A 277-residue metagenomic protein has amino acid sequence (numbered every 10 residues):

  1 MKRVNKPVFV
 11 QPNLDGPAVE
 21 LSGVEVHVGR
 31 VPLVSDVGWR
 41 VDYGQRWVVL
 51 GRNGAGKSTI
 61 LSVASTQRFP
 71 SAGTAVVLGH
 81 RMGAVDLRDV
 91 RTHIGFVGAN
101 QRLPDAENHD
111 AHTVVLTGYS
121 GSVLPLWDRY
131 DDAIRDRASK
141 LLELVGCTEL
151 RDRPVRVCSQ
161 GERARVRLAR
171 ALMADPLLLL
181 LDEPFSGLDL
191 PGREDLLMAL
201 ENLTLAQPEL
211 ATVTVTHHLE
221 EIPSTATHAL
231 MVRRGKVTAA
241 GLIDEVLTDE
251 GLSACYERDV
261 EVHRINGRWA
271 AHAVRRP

Functional and structural regions predicted by a protein language model:
V19, V34-D36: Conserved structural motif at the start of ABC-family nucleotide-binding domains
S65: Helix-to-loop junction immediately C-terminal to a conserved catalytic motif
G73-G83, V90: Conserved ABC transporter NBD signature motif
L116, D131-L150: Conserved ABC ATPase "signature" region
D175: Conserved catalytic motifs of ABC-family nucleotide-binding domains
L179-E183: Catalytic Walker B motif of ABC-type/P-loop ATPase nucleotide-binding domains
A254-P277: ABC ATPase nucleotide-binding domains
